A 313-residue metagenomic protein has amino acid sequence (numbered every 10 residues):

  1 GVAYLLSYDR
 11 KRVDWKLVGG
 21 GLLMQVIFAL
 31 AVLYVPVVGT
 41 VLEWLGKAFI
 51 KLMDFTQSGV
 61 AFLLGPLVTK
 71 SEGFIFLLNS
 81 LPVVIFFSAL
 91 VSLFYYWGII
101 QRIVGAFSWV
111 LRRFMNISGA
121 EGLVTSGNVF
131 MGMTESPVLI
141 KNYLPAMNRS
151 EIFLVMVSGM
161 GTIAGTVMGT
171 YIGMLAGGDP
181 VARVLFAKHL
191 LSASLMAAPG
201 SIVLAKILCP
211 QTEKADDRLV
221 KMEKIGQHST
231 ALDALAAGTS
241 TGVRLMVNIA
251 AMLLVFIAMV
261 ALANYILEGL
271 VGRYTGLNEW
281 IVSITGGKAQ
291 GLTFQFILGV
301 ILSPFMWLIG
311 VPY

Functional and structural regions predicted by a protein language model:
G1-S80, D233-A236, L253-A261: N-terminal alpha-helical transmembrane segments of multi-pass membrane transport and channel/translocase proteins
L5-Y8, L63-E72, L111-R112, S136-M147 (+1 more regions): Cytosolic juxtamembrane amphipathic/interface segments immediately preceding and feeding into a transmembrane helix
V38, F55, G98-I100, K221-A237 (+1 more regions): Short, membrane-interfacial amphipathic segments enriched in basic
E43-D54, R102-N116, N128, N142-P145 (+2 more regions): Short amphipathic alpha-helical coupling elements at transmembrane boundaries
F55-I117: Hydrophobic alpha-helical hairpins/lids featuring a short glycine-rich hinge
F114-A176, A231, L235: Alpha-helical membrane segments and immediately flanking helix-loop junctions that form or couple to the substrate/ion
L195-V247: Long, contiguous bundles of hydrophobic transmembrane helices that form the permeation core of multi-pass
V243-Y313: Transmembrane helical segments that form the transport core of multi-pass membrane transport proteins
